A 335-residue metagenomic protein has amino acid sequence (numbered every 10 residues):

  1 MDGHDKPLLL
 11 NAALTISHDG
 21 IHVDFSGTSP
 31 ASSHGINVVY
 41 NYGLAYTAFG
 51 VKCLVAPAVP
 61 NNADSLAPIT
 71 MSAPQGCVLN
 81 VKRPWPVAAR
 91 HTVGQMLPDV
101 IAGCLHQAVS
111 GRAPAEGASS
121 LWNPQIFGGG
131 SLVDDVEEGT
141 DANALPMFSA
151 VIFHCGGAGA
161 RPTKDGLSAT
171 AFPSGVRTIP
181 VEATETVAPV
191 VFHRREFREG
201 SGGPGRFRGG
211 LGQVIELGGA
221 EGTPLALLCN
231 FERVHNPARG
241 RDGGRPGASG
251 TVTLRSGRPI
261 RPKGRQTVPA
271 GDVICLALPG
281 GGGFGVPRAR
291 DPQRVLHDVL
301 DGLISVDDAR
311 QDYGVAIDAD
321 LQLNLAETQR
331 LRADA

Functional and structural regions predicted by a protein language model:
M1-A335: Glycine/proline-enriched, intrinsically flexible loops and inter-domain linkers
